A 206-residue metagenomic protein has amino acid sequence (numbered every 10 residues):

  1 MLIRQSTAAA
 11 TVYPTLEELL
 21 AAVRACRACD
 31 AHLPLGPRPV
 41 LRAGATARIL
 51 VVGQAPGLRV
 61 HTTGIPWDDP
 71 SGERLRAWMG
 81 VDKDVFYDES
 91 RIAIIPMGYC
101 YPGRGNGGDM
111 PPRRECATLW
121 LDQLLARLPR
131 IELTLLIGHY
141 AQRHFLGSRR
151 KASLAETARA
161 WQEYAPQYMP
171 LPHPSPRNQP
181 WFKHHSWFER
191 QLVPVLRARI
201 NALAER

Functional and structural regions predicted by a protein language model:
L2-A204: A polyanion-binding, active-site-adjacent surface
